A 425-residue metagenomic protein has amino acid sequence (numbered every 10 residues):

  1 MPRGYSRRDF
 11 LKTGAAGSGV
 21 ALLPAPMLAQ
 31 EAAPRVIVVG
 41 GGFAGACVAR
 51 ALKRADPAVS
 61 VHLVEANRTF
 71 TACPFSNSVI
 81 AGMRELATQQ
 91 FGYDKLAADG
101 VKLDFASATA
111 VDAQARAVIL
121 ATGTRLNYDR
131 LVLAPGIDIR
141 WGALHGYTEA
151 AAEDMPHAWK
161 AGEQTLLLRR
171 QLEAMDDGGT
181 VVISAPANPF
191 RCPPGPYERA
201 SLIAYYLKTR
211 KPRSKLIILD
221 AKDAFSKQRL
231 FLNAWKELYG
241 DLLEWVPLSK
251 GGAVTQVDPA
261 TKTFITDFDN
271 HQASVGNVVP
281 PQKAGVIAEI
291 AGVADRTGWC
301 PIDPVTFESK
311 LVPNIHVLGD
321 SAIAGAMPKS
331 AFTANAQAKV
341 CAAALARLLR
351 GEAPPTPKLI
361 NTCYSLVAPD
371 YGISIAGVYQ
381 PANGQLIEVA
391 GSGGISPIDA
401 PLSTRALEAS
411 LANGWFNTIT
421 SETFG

Functional and structural regions predicted by a protein language model:
M1-S18: N-terminal secretory signal peptides and thylakoid transit peptides that target proteins across membranes
Q30-K102, T180, A187-R229, T423: Beta1-alpha1 glycine-rich phosphate/pyrophosphate-binding loop at the start of Rossmann-like nucleotide-binding domains
V101-A110, V118, L126, Y205-T297: A Rossmann-like FAD-binding core segment of flavoenzymes
P135-R210: Glycine-rich dinucleotide-binding loop and its adjacent helix/turn
E149-D177, Q272-A336: FAD-site-proximal beta/loop scaffold in flavoenzymes
A322-P357: A conserved FAD-binding loop/helix module that cradles the flavin
A346-G384: Active-site-proximal substrate-binding core of FAD-dependent oxidoreductases
A376-G425: C-terminal auxiliary extensions adjacent to catalytic cores
